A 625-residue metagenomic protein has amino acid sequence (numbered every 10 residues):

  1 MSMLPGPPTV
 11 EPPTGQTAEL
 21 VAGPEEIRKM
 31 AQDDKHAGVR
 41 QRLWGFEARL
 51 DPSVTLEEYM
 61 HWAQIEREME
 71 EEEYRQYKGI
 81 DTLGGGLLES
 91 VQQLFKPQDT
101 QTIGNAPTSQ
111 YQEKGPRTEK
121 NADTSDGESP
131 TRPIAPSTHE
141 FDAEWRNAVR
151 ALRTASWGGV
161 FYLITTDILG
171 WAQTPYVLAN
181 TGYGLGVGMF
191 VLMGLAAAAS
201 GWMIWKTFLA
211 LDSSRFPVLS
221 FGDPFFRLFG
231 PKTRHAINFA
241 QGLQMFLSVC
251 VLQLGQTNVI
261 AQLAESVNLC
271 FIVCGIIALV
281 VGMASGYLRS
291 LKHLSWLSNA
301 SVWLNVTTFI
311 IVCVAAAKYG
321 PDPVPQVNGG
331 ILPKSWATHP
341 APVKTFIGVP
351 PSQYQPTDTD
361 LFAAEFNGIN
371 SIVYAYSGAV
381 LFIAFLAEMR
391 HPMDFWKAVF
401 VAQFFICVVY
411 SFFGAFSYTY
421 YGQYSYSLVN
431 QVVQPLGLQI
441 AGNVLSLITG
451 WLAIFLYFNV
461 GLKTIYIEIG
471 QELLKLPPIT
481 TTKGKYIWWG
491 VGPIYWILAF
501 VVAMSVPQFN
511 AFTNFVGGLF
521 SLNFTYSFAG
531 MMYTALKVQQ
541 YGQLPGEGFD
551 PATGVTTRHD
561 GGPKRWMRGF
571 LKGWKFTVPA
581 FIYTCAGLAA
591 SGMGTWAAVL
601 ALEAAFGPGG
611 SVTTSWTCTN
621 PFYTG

Functional and structural regions predicted by a protein language model:
M1-A151, W157-G158, Y162, D223 (+2 more regions): Intrinsically disordered, low-complexity terminal tails enriched in acidic/polar residues
T154-A172, L279, S371-G378, A586-A590: The first (N-terminal) embedded transmembrane alpha-helix
T154-A197, G201-L219, F382-M389, F520: Transmembrane helix-boundary motif of multi-pass solute transporters/channels
S156, L211-Q241, C250-C274, S301 (+4 more regions): Membrane-interfacial loop- and helix-cap regions that link adjacent transmembrane helices in polytopic membrane proteins
V177, A284-L288, V501-P507: Hydrophobic alpha-helical transmembrane segments
G194, L279-S285, T308-C313, S446-L447 (+2 more regions): Hydrophobic core segments of alpha-helical transmembrane domains in multi-pass membrane transport and ion-translocation
M245, L297-W303: Cytoplasmic-side transmembrane-helix entry/capping segments in multi-pass membrane proteins
R289-W296, Q508-F512: Membrane-interface helix caps and helix-loop-helix hairpins in membrane proteins
